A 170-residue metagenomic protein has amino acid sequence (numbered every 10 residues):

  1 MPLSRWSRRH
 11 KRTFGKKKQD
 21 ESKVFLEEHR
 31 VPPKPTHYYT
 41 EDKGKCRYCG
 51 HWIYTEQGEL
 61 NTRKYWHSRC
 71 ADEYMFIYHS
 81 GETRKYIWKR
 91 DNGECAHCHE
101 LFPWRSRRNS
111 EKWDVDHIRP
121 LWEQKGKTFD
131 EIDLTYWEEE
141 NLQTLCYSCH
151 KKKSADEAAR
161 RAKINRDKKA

Functional and structural regions predicted by a protein language model:
P2-K17, R166-A170: Short Lys/Arg-rich cationic patches that frequently serve as NLS/NoLS or arginine-rich RNA/DNA-binding motifs
P2-R8, D20-F25, T36-M75: BZIP DNA-binding basic region
H29-Y38, T62-L101, E131-Y136, E140: Short, charged surface segments at domain edges that flank catalytic/cofactor-binding sites
T55-N61, I77-G81, R90, W104-D116 (+1 more regions): Short Cys/His-rich "knuckle" micro-motifs
N61-D72, I87-W88, E111-W122, R161-K169: Short cysteine/histidine-rich metal-coordination sites, predominantly Zn2+-binding motifs
E94, L121, K152: Phosphate/oxyanion-binding loops and surfaces in catalytic or ligand/nucleic-acid-binding neighborhoods
E100-W104, E139-N165: Short Cys/His-centered divalent metal-binding micro-motifs
F102-T144: Histidine-centered nuclease catalytic patch
